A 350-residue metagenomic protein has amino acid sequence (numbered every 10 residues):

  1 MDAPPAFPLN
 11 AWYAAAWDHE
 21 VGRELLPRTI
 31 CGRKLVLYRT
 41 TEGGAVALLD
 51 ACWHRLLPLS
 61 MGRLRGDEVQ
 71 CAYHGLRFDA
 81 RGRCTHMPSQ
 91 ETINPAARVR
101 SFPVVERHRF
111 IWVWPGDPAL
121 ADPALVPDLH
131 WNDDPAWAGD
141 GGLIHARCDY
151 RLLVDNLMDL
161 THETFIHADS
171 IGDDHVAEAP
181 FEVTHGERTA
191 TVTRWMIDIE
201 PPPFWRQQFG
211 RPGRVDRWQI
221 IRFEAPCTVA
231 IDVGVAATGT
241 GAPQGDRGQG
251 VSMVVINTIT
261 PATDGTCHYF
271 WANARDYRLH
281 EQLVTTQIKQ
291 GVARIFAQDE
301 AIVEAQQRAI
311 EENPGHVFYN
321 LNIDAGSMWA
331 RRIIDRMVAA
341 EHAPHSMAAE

Functional and structural regions predicted by a protein language model:
M1-A3, T263: Short beta-strand/loop turn elements enriched in aromatics
P4-L9, A14-A138, A349-E350: Rieske [2Fe-2S] iron-sulfur-binding domain
G44, P123-E350: C-terminal catalytic domain of Rieske-type non-heme iron oxygenases
